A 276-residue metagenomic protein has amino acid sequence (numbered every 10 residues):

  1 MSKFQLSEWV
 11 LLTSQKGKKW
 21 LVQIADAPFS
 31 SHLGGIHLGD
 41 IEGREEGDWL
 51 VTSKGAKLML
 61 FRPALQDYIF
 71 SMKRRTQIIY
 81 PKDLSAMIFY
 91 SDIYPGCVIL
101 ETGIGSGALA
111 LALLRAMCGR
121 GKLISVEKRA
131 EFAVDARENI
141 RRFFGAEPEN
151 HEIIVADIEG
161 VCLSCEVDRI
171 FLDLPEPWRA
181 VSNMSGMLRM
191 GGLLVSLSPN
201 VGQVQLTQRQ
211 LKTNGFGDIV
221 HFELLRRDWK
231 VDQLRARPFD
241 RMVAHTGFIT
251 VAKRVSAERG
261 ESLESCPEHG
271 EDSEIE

Functional and structural regions predicted by a protein language model:
M1-R62: N-terminal auxiliary segments of SAM/dcSAM-dependent transferases
S2, S71-S85: Conserved SAM-binding loop and adjacent beta-strand
F89-Y94, A116, F144, C162-S164 (+1 more regions): Glycine-rich helix-loop-beta junction characteristic of Rossmann-like nucleotide cofactor-binding loops
Y94-G105: Conserved class I S-adenosyl-L-methionine
S106-G119, G186: Conserved SAM-binding loop of SAM-dependent methyltransferases across substrates and taxa, primarily the Class I
R120-V126, L194: Short beta-strand element of Class I
V126-P177: S-adenosyl-L-methionine
V181-F248: C-terminal substrate-binding/active-site "lid" region of AdoMet-derived donor-dependent transferases
